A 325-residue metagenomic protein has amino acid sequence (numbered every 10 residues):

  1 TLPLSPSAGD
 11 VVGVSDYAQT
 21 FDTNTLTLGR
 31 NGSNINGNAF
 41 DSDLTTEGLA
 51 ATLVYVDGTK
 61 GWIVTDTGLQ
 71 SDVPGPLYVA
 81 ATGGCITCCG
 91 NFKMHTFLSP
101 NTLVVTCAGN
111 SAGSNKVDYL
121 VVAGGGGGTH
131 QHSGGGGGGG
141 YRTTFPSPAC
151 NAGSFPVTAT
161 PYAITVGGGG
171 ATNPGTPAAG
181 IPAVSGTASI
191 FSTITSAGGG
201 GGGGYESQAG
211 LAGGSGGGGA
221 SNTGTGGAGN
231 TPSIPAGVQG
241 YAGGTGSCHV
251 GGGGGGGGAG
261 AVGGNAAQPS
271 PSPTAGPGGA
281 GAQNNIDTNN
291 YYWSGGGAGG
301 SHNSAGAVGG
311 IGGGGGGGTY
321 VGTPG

Functional and structural regions predicted by a protein language model:
L4-G325: Glycine-biased low-complexity/repetitive sequence motifs
